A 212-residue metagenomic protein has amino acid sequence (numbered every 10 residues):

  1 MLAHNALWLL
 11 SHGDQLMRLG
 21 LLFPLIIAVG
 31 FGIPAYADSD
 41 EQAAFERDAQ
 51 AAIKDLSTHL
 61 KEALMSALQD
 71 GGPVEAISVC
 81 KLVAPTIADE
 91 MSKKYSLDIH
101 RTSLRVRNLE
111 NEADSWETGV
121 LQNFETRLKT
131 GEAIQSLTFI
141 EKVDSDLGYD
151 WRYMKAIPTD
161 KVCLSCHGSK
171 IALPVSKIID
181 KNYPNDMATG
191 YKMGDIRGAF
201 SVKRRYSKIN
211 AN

Functional and structural regions predicted by a protein language model:
H4-L16: Short, Lys/Arg-enriched N-terminal segments with co-localized hydrophobic residues within the first ~10-30 amino acids
F23-G30: Bacterial N-terminal signal peptides
I33-A37: Sec/Tat signal peptide C-region and signal peptidase I cleavage site
D38-T159, P174-N212: Extracytoplasmic c-type cytochrome modules immediately beyond a signal peptide or single-pass transmembrane anchor
D160-K170: The canonical Cys-X-X-Cys-His
